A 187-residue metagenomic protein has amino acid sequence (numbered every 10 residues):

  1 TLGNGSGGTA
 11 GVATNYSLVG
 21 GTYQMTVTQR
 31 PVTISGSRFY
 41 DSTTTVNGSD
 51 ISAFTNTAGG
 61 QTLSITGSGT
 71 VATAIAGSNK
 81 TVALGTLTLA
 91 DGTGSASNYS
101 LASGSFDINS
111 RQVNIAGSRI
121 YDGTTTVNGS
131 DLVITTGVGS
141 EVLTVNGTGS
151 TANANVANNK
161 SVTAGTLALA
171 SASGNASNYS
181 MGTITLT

Functional and structural regions predicted by a protein language model:
T1-T187: Short loop/turn motifs that initiate or flank beta-strands
